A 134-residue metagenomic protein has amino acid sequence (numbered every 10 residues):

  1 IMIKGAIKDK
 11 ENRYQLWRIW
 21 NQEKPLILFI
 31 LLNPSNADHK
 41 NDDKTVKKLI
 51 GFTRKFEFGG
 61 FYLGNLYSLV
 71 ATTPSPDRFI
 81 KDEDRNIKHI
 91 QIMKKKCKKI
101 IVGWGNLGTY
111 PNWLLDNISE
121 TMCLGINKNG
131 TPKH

Functional and structural regions predicted by a protein language model:
I1-D43: Active-site and ligand/interface coordination hotspots across diverse enzymes and nucleic-acid-associated assemblies
P34-N36, S68, L107: Short, glycine/serine-rich, charged loops/turns that create anion-binding and catalytic segments at active sites
S35-E57: A short mixed-secondary-structure module that forms the rim of ligand-binding clefts
D38-N41, T73, R78: Active-site-adjacent loop/helix micro-motif of nuclease/hydrolase catalytic cores
N41, T45-L49, Y62, N86-M93: Amphipathic alpha-helical interface surfaces
F58-S75: Short connector loops at secondary-structure junctions
P76-H134: Glycine/proline-rich loop-helix segments at beta-alpha junctions forming the active-site rim of enzyme cores
